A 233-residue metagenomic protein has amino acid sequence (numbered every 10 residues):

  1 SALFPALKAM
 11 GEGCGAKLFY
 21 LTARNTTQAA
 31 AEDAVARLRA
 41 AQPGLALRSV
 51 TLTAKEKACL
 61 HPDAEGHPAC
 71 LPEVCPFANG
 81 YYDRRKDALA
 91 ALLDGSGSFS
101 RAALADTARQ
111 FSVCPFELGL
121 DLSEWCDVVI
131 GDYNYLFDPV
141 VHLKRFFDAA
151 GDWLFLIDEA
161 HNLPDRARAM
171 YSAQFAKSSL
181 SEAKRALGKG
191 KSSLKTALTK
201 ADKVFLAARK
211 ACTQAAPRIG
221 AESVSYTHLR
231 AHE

Functional and structural regions predicted by a protein language model:
A2-G13: Walker A/P-loop NTP-binding motif
A6, D33-R37, E65-H67, L143-F146 (+1 more regions): Short, glycine/charged-enriched secondary-structure capping and boundary segments
G11-G13, A41, A149, A160: Secondary-structure transition/capping motifs at alpha-helix termini and the adjoining loop/turn into the next element
C14-V129, F137, T199, L206 (+2 more regions): A substrate-engagement module of RecA-like helicase motors
F116-D121, Y133-S223: Signature of the SF2 helicase/ATPase Hel1-core->accessory helical subdomain module
T227-E233: Conserved small/polar residues in nucleotide/adenosyl-binding loops
